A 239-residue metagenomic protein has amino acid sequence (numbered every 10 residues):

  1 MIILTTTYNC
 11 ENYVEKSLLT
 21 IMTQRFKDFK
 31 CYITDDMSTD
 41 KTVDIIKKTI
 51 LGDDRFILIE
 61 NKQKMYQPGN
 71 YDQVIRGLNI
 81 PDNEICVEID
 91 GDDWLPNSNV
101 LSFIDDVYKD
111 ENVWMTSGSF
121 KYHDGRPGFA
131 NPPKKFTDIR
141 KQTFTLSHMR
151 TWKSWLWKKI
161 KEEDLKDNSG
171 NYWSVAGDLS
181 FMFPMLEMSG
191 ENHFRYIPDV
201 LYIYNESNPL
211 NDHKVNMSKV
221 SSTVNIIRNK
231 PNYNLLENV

Functional and structural regions predicted by a protein language model:
M1-N238: Nucleotide-sugar donor-binding/catalytic module of glycosyltransferases that assemble extracellular/cell-envelope
